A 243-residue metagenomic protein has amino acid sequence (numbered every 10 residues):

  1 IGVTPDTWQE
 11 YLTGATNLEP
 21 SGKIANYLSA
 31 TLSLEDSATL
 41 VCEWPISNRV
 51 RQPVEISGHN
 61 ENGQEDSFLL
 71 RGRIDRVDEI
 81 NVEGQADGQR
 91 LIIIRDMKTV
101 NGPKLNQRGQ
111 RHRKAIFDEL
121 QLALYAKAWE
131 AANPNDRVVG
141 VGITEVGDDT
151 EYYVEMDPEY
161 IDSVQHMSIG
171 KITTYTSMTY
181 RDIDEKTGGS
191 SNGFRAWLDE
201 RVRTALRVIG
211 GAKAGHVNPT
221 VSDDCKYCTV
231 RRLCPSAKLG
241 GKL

Functional and structural regions predicted by a protein language model:
I1-L243: RecB-family 4Fe-4S metal-dependent nuclease core
